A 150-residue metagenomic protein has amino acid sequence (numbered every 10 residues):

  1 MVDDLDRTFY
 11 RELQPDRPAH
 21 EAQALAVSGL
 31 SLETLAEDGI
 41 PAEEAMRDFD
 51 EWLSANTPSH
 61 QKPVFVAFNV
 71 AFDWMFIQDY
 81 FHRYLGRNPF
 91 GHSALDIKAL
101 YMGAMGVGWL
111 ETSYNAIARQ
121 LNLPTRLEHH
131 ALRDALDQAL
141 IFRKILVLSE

Functional and structural regions predicted by a protein language model:
M1-A71: Conserved non-catalytic scaffold segment of RNase H-like nuclease domains
L5, A24-V27, M75-Q78, Y84-F90 (+2 more regions): Catalytic phosphate/metal-binding cores of nucleic-acid and nucleotide-processing enzymes, i.e., regions that mediate
L13-P15, A19-S28, L32-L35, L95-L136: Active-site-proximal helix-loop-helix substrate-binding element of RNase H-like nuclease domains
H20, A45-F49, D73-Y80, D96-I97 (+1 more regions): Amphipathic alpha-helical interface surfaces
A55, R83-G86, L123: General structural signal for alpha-helix termini and helix-helix connectors
V64-V70, M75-F76, Y80, S113-E150: Acidic, Mg2+-coordinating catalytic module of metal-dependent nucleases/exonucleases that use a two-metal-ion mechanism
R87-G91, E111-T112, E150: Short conserved catalytic/interaction loops centered on acidic-Pro-aromatic/His motifs
